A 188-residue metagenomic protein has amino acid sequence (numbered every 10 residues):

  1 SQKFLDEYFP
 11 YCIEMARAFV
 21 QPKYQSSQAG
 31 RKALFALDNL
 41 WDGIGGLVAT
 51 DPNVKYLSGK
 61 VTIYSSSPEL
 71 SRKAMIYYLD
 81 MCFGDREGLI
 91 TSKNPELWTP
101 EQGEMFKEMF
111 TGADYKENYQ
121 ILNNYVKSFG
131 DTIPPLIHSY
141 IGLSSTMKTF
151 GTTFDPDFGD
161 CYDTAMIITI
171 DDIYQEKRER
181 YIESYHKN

Functional and structural regions predicted by a protein language model:
S1-A16, S144, K148-G151, F158 (+1 more regions): Non-catalytic substrate-recognition and accessory regions of acyl/acetyltransferase enzymes
S1-T146: Acyl-donor binding region in acyl/amide transferases
K60, G151-T153: Short loop/turn and capping residues at structural boundaries
I63, D155-P156: Positions that flank functional sites
